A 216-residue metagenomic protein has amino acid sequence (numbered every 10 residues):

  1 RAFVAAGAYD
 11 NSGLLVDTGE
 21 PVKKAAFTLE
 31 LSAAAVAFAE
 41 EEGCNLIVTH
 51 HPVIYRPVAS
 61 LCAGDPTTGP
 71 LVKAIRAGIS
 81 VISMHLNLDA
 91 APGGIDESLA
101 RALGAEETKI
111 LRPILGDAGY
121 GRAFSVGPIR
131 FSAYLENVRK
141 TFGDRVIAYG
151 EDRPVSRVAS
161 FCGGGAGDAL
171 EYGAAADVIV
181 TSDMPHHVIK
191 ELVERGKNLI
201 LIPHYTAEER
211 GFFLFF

Functional and structural regions predicted by a protein language model:
R1-F216: Hydrophobic structural segments
